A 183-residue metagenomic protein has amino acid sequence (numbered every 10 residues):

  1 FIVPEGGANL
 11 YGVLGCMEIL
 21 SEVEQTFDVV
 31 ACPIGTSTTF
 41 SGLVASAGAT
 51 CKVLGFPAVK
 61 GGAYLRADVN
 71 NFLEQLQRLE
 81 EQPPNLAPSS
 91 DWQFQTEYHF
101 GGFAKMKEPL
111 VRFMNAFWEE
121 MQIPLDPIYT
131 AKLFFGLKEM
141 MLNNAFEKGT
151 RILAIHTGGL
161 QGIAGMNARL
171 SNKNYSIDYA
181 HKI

Functional and structural regions predicted by a protein language model:
F1, V29, R151-L153: Structural motif
F1-L10: Cap/lid and interdomain-hinge subdomains that line or gate substrate/regulatory clefts in soluble alpha/beta enzymes
V3-P4, F27-I34, Q122-P127: Acidic/glycine-enriched edge-of-secondary-structure segments
L10-F100, I155-I183: Glycine-rich phosphate/pyrophosphate-binding loop at beta-loop-alpha junctions
Q95-K148: Active-site-adjacent helical/loop segments in soluble small-molecule enzymes
L110-A116, Y129-G136, K148-K173, D178-Y179: ATP/nucleoside-binding phosphotransfer catalytic cores, i.e., glycine-rich phosphate-binding loops
